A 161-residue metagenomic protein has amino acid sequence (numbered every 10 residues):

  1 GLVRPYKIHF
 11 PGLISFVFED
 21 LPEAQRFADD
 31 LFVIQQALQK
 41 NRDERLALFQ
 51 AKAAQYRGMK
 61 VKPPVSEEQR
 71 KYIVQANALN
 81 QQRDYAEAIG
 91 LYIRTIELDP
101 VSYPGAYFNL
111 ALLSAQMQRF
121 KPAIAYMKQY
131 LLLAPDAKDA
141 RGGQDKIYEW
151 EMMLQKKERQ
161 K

Functional and structural regions predicted by a protein language model:
P22-Q75, A140-K161: Pro/Ala/Gly-rich low-complexity, hydrophilic intrinsically disordered segments
P63, L98-Y103, L131-D145: Short solvent-exposed coil/turn linkers within tandem alpha-helical repeat scaffolds
